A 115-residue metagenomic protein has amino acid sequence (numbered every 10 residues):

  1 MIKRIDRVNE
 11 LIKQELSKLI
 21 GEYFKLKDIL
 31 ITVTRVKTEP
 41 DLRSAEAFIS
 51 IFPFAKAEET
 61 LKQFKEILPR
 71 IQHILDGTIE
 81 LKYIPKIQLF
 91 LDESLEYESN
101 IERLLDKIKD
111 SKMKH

Functional and structural regions predicted by a protein language model:
M1-S44, S50-H115: Charge-rich, low-complexity N-terminal segments
